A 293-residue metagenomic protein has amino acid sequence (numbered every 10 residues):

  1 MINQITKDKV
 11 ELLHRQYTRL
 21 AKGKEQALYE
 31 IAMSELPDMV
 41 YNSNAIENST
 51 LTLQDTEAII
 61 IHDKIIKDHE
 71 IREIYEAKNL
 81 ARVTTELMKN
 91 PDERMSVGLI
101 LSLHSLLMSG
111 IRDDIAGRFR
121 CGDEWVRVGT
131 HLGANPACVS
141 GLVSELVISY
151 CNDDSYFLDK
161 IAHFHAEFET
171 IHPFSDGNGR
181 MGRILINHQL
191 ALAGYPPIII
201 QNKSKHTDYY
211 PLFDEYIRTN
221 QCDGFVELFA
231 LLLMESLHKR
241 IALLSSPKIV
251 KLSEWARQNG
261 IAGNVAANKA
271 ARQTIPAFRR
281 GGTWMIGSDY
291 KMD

Functional and structural regions predicted by a protein language model:
M1-D176, R180-D293: FIC/Doc superfamily catalytic core
